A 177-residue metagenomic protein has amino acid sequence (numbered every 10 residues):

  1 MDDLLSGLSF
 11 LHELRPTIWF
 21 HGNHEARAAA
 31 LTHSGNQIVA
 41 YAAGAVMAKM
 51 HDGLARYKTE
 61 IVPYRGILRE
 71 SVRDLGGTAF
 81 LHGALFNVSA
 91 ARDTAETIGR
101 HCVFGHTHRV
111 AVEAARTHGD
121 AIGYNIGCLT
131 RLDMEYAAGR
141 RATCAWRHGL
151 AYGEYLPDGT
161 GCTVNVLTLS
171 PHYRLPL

Functional and structural regions predicted by a protein language model:
M1-R56: Core catalytic region of metal-dependent phosphoesterases/phosphodiesterases, especially metallo-beta-lactamase-like
H12-L14, L54-R56, R73-L75, T94-I98 (+1 more regions): Flexible, charged surface loops at secondary-structure boundaries
I18-H24, Y64-I67, N165-L169: Acidic carboxylate-rich catalytic motifs and surrounding loops in phosphoryl-/glycosyl-chemistry enzymes
A29-A30, E70-T78, M134-E135: Short, solvent-exposed polar/charged micro-motifs at secondary-structure junctions
Y41-G77: Metallo-beta-lactamase
G77-T163: Conserved beta-sheet core of the metallophosphoesterase superfamily
Y155-L177: A short C-terminal boundary segment appended to hydrolase-like catalytic domains
